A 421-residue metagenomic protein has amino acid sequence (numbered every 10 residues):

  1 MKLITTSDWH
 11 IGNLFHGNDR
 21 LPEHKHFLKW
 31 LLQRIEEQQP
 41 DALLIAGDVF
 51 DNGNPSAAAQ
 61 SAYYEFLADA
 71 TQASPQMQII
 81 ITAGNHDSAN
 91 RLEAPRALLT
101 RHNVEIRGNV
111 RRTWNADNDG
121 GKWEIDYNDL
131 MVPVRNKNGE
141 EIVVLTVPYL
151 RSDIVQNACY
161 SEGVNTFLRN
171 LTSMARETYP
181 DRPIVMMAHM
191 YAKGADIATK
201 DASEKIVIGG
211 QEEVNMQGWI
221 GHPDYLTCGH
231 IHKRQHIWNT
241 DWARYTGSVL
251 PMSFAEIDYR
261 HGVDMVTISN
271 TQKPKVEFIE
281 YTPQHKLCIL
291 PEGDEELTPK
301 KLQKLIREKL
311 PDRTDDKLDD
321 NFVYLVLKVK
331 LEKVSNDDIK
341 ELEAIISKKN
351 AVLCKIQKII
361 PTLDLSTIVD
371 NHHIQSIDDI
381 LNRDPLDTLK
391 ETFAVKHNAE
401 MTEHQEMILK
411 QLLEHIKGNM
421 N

Functional and structural regions predicted by a protein language model:
M1-Q76, M186, N419: N-terminal active-site segment of His-dependent metallophosphoesterases
H10, P40-A58, S74-N90, Y191-Q211: Active-site neighborhood of divalent metal-dependent phosphoester/pyrophosphate hydrolases
G12-N13, D51-N54, A83-E93, W114 (+4 more regions): Active-site environment of divalent metal-dependent phosphoester hydrolases
F15-H16, V49-F66, A83-H102, G108 (+2 more regions): Metal-dependent catalytic neighborhoods of phosphoester/phosphodiester hydrolases
L98, H102-G209: Conserved catalytic scaffold of divalent metal-dependent phosphoesterases
I106-R107, A192-G194, A198-Q272: Conserved beta-sheet core of the metallophosphoesterase superfamily
D117-K122, D126-E140, Y245-P311: Binuclear metal-dependent phosphoesterase catalytic core
I268-N421: Accessory, non-catalytic peripheral segments of nucleic-acid enzymes
